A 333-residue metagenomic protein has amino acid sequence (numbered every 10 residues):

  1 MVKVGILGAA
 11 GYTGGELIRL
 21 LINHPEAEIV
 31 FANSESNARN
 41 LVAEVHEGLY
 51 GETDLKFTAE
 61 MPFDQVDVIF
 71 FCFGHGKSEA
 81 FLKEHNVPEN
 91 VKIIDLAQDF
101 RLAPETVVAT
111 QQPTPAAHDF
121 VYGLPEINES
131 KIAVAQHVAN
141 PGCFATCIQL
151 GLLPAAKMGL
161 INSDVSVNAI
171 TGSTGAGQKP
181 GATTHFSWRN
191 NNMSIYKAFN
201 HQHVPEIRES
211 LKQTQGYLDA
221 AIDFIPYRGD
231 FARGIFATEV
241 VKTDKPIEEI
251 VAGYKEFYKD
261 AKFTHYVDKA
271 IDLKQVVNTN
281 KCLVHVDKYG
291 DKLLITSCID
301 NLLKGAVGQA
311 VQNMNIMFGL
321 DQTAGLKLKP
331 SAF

Functional and structural regions predicted by a protein language model:
V2-N191, Y196-A198, Y217, H285-Y289 (+1 more regions): N-terminal Rossmann-like NAD(P) cofactor-binding subdomain of oxidoreductases, focused on the glycine-rich
G11, G76, G142, G229 (+2 more regions): Short, surface-exposed acidic/glycine-rich loop or hinge patches that mediate macromolecular interfaces
Y12, D119, T146-L150, A198-E206 (+4 more regions): Conserved active-site and cofactor/substrate-binding residues in soluble primary-metabolism enzymes
I18, Q149-A156, V204-R208, K255 (+1 more regions): Predominant activation on well-ordered alpha-helical scaffold segments within soluble catalytic domains
I29, N162-V167, D219-I222, F263-V267 (+1 more regions): A short coil-to-beta-strand element that immediately follows conserved catalytic motifs
I195-F199, Y227, D272-V276: Short Gly/Pro-enriched turn/cap motifs at secondary-structure boundaries
N200-Y266: C-terminal substrate-binding/catalytic lobe of Rossmann-fold NAD(P)-dependent dehydrogenases
A237-F333: C-terminal active-site/capping subdomain that shapes the small-molecule cofactor and substrate pocket of enzyme
